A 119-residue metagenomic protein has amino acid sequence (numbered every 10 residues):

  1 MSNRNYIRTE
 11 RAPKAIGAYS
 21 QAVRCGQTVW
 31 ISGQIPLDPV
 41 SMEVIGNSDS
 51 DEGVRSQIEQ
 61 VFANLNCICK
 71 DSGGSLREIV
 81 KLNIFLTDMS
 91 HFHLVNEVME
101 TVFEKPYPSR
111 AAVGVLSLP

Functional and structural regions predicted by a protein language model:
S2-P119: Short, polar/acidic, helix-capping and beta-turn segments at strand->helix junctions that line the mouths
